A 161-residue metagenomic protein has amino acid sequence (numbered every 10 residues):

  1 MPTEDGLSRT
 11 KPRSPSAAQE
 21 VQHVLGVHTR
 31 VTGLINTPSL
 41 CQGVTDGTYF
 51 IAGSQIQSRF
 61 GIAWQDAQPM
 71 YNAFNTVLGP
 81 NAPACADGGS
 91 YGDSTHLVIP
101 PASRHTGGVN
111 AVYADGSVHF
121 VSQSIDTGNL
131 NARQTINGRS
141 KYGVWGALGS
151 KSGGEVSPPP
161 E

Functional and structural regions predicted by a protein language model:
M1-E161: Hydrophobic alpha-helical interface faces used for helix-helix packing
